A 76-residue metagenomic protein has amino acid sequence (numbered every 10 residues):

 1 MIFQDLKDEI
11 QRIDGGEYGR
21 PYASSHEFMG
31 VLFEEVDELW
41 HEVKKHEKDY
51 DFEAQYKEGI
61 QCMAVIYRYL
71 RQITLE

Functional and structural regions predicted by a protein language model:
M1-E76: Flexible "arm" and connector segments at domain edges
